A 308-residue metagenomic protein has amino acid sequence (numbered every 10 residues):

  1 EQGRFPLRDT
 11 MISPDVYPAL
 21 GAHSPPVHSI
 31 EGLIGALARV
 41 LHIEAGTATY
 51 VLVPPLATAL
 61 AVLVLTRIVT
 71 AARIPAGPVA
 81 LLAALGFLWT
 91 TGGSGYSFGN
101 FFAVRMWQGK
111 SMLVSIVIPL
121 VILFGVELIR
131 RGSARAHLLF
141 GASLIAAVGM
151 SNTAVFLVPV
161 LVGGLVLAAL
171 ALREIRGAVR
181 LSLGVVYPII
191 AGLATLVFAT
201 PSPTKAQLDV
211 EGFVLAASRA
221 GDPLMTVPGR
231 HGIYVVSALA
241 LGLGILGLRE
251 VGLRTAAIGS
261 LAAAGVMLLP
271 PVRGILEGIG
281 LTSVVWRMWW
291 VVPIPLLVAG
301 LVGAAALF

Functional and structural regions predicted by a protein language model:
E1-P119: Active-site lumenal/periplasmic loops and adjacent helix-entry segments of GT-C-fold, multi-pass membrane
G35-V40, G93-R105, T204-S237, E277 (+1 more regions): Juxtamembrane membrane-water interface segments that cap and precede transmembrane helices
P55, V104, Q108-V117, E277-F308: Hydrophobic/aromatic-rich transmembrane helices and adjacent perimembrane loops
A71-V79, G132-A134, L172-L183, L241-G265 (+1 more regions): Membrane-interface helix-loop-helix junctions at transmembrane boundaries of multi-pass membrane enzymes, predominantly
L85-G99, G192-L208, A256-T282, G300: Membrane-interface helix-loop junctions at the exits of transmembrane helices
L113, I118-A136: Membrane-interface transmembrane helices that cradle and orient dolichyl/undecaprenyl
A136-N152, G163: Membrane-interface alpha helices of multi-pass inner-membrane proteins
L157-I189: Perimembrane helix-loop-helix junctions
